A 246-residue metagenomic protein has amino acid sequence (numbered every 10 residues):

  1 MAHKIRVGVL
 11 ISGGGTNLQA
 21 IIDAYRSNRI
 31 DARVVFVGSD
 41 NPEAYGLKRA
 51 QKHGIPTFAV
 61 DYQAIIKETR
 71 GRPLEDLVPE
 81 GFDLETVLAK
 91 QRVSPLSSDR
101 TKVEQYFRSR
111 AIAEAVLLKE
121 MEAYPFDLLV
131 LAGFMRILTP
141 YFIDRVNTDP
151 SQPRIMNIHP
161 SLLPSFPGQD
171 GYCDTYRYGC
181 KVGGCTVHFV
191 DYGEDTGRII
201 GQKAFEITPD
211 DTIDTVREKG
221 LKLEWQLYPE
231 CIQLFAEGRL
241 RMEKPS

Functional and structural regions predicted by a protein language model:
M1-S246: One-carbon transfer enzymes
